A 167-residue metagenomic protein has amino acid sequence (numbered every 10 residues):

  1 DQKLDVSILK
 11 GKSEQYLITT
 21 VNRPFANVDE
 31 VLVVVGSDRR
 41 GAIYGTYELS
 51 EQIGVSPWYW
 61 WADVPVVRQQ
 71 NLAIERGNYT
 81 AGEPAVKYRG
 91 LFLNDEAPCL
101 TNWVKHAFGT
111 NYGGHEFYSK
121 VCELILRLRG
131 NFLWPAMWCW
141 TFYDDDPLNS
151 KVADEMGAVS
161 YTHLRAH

Functional and structural regions predicted by a protein language model:
D1-E83: Contiguous, structured surface segment used for ligand recognition
R39-A42, N111-Y118, D146: Solvent-exposed, acidic/flexible segments
R39-G41, A97-C99, C139-T141: Solvent-exposed loop/turn segments at secondary-structure junctions within structured extracellular/periplasmic domains
Y44-Y47, N102-K105, M137, D145-D146: Short, solvent-exposed loop/turn and secondary-structure capping segments
Y44-Y47, S119, E123: Solvent-exposed, polar/charged alpha-helical surfaces in well-ordered, non-transmembrane soluble domains, broadly
W61-T110, F117, E123-A136: An acidic-aromatic substrate-binding cleft motif
W140-Y161: Aromatic-lined substrate-binding rim segments of carbohydrate-active enzymes
T162-H167: Conserved small/polar residues in nucleotide/adenosyl-binding loops
